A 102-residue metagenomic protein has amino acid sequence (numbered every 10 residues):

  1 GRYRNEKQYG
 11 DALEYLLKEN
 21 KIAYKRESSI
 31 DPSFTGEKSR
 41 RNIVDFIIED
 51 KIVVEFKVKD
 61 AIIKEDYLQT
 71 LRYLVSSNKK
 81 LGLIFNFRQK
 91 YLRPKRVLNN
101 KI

Functional and structural regions predicted by a protein language model:
R2-K51, Q89-I102: Active-site metal-binding core of divalent-cation-utilizing nuclease and nuclease-like domains
V54: Conserved beta3 VAIK motif of the Hanks protein kinase fold
K57-I102: Nucleic-acid nuclease catalytic cores
